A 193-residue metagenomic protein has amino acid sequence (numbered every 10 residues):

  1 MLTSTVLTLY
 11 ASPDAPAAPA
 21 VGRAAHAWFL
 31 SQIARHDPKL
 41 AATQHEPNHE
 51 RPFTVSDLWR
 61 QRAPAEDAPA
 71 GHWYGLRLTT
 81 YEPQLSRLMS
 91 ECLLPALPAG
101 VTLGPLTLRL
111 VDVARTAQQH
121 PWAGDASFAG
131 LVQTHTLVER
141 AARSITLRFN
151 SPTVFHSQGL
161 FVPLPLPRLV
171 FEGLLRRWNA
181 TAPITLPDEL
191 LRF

Functional and structural regions predicted by a protein language model:
M1-F193: RNA-interacting cores
